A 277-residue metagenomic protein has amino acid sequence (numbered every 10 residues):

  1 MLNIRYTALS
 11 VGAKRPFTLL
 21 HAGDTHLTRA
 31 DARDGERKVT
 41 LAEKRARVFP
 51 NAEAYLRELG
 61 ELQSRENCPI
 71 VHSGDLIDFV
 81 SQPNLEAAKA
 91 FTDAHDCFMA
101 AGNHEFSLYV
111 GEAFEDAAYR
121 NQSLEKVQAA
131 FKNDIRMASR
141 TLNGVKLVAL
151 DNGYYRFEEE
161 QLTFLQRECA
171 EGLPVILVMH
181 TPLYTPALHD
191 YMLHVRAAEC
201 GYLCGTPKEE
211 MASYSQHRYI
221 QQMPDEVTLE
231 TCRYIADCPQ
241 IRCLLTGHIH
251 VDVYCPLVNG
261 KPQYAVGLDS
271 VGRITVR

Functional and structural regions predicted by a protein language model:
M1-L85: N-terminal active-site segment of His-dependent metallophosphoesterases
L2-L9, L41-N67, D134, A138-G144 (+6 more regions): Extended recognition/assembly regions associated with phosphoester-bond processing machinery
T7-V11, S81-P174, H194, E199-L203 (+1 more regions): Extended active-site neighborhood of metal-dependent phosphoesterases/phosphodiesterases
K14-R37, F106-S107, V178-L203: Short, solvent-exposed beta-strand-terminating loops
L19-H21, I70-H72, M99, L177 (+1 more regions): Residue-level marker for buried hydrophobic side chains located in beta-strands that build the well-ordered beta-sheet
D24, G74-D75, G102-N103, H180 (+1 more regions): Active-site glycine-centered loops adjacent to acidic/histidine catalytic or metal-binding residues that shape
R33-R45, Y109-N121, L188-A198, S215-M223: Short, flexible/disordered intra-domain loops and linkers
E58-P69, K146, Y155-Y254: His/acidic metal-ligating clusters that form di-metal
